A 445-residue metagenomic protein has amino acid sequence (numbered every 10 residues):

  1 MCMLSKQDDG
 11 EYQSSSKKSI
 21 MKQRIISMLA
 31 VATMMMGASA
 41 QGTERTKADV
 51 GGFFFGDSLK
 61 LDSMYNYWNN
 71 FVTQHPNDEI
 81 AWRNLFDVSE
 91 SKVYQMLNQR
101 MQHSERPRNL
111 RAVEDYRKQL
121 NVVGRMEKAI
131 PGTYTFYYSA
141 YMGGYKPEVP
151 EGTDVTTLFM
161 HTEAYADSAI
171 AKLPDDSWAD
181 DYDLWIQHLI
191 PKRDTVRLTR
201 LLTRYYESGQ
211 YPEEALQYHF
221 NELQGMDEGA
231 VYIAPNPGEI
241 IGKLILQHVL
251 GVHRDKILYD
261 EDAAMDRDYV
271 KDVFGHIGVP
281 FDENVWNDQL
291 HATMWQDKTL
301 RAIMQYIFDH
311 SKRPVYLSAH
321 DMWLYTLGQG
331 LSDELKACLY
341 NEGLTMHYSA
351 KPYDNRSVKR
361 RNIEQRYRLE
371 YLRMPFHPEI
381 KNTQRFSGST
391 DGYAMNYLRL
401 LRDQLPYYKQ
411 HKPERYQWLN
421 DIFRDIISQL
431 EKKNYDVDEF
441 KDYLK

Functional and structural regions predicted by a protein language model:
M1-M3, G10-E44: Bacterial Sec-dependent N-terminal signal peptides
S5-E11, K17, H75, D288 (+1 more regions): Intrinsic disorder/low-complexity signature
Q41-E228, I241, H248-K445: ER/secretory pathway lumenal C-terminal domains and tails of membrane proteins involved in glycoprotein biogenesis
I233-P237, E261: Short His-Asn-centered micro-motif
P235, L244-I245: Hydrophobic alpha-helical membrane segments
